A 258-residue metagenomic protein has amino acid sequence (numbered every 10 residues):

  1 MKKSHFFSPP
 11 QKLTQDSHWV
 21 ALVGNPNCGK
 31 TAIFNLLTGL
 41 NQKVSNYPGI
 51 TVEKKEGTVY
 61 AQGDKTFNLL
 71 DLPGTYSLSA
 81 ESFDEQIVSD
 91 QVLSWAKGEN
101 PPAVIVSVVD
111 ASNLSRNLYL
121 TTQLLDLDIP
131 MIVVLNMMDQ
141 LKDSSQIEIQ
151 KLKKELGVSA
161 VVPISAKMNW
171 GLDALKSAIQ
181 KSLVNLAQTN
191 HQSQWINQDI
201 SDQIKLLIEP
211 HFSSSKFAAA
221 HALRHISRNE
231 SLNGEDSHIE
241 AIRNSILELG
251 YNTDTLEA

Functional and structural regions predicted by a protein language model:
M1-F83: Conserved G1/Walker A P-loop phosphate-binding module
I33-F34, V52, L69-D71, V88 (+4 more regions): Residue-level signature of catalytic and energy-coupling elements of molecular machines, predominantly ATP/GTP-dependent
G49, E53, S82-E85, S89 (+6 more regions): Amphipathic alpha-helical transducer elements in NTP-driven molecular machines
G49, G74-T75, A111-S115, M137-K142 (+1 more regions): Conserved nucleotide-binding/hydrolysis micro-motifs of P-loop NTPases
Y60-D64, I87-A160: Conserved C-terminal guanine-recognition region of P-loop GTPase G domains, centered on the G4
L72-T75, V161-P163, N190-H191, Y251-D254: Short hinge/gating elements
D139-S193: Canonical P-loop GTPase G-domain recognition
S182-A258: Extended helical scaffolds that flank P-loop GTPase cores
